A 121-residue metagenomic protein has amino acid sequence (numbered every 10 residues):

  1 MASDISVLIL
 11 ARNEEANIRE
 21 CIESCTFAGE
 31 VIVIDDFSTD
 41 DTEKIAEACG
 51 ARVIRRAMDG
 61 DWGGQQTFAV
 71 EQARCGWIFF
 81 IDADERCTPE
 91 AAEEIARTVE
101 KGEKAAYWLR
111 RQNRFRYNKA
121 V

Functional and structural regions predicted by a protein language model:
D4-S6: Cell-envelope/extracellular polymer assembly enzymes that use nucleotide-activated donors
I9-F27: Short, well-formed alpha-helical segments that are part of the catalytic scaffolds of diverse glycosyltransferases
N17-R19, D40-C49, E90-A91: Acidic helix N-cap motif at the loop->helix transition within catalytic regions of sugar-transfer enzymes
S24, D35-I45, M58, D82: A conserved acidic beta->alpha catalytic loop
E43-Q72: Conserved donor nucleotide-binding strand/loop of the catalytic core
I78: Short aromatic/hydrophobic "clamp" motif used to bind/position activated sugar donors
R86-A120: Conserved donor NDP-sugar-binding/catalytic core segment of glycosyltransferases
